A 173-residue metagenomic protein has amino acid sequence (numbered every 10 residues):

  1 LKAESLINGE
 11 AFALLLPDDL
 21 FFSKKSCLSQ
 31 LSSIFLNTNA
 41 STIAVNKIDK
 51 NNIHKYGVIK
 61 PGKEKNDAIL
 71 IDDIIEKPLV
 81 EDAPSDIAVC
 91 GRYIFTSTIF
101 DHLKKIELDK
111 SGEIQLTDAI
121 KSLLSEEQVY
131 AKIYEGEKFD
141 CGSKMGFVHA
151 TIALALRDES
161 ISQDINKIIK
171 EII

Functional and structural regions predicted by a protein language model:
L1-P61, F95-S97, K104-I106: Conserved beta-loop-beta/alpha segment of the NTase-like Rossmann-fold superfamily that binds/positions NTPs
A13, S32-L36, K65-I165: Catalytic-core segments of class I nucleotidyltransferases/pyrophosphorylases that form NMP-activated intermediates
Q163-I173: Terminal low-complexity segments of carbohydrate-biosynthetic enzymes
